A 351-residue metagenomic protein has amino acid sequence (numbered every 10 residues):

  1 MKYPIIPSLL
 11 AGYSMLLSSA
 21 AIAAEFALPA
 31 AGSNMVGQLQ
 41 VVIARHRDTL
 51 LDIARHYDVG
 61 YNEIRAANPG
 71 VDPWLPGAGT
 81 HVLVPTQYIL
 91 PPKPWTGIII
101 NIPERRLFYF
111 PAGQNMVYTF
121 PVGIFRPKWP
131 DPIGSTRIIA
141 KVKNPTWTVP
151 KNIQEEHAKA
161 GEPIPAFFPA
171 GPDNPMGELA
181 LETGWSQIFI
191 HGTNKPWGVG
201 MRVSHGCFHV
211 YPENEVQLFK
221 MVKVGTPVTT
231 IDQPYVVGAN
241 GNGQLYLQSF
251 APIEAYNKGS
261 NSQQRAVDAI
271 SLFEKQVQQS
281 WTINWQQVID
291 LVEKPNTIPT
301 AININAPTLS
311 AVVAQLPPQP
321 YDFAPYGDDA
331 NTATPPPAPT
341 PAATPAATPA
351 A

Functional and structural regions predicted by a protein language model:
P7-S18: Bacterial N-terminal signal peptides
S19-E25: Sec/Tat signal peptide C-region and signal peptidase I cleavage site
E25-D58: Primarily a LysM-type cell-wall glycan-binding module
L28-G32, P85-N101, G238-N242: Intrinsically disordered, low-complexity Ser/Thr-rich linker and spacer segments in cell-wall-related proteins
R45-W74, M116-T119: LysM (lysin motif) carbohydrate-binding repeats in extracellular/periplasmic proteins that recognize
R47, G77-V82, G225-V228: Loop/turn positions that initiate beta-strands
Y88-P196, K220, S249, A255-A338: Gly/Pro-biased beta-strand-loop elements
T183-V236: Flexible, glycine-rich surface segments
